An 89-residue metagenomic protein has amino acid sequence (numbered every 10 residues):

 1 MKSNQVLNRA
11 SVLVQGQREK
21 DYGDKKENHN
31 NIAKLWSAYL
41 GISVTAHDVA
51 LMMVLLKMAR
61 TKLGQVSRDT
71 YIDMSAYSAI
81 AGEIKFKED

Functional and structural regions predicted by a protein language model:
M1-D89: Intrinsically disordered, low-complexity regulatory regions that flank transcription factor DNA-binding cores
